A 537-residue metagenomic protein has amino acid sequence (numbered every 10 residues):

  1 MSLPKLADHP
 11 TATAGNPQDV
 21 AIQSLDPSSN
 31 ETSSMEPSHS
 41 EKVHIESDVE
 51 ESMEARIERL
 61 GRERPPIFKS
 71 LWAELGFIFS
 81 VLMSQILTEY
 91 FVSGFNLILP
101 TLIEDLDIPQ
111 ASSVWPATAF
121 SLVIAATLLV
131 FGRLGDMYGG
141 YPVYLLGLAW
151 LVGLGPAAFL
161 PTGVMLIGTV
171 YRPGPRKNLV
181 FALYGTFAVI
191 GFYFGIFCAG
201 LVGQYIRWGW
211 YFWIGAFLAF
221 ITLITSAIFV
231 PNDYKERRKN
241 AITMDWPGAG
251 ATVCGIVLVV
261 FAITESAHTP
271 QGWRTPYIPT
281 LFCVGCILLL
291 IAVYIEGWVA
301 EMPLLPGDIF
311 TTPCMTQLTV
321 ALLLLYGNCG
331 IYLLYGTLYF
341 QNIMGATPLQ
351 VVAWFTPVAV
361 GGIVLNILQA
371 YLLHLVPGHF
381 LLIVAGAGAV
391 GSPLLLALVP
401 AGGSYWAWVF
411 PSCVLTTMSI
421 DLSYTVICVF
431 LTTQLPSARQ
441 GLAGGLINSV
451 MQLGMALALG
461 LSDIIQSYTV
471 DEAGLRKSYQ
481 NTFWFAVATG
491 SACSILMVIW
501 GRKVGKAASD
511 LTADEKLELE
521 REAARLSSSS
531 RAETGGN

Functional and structural regions predicted by a protein language model:
S2-Y90, E104, S527-T534: Cytosolic juxtamembrane N-terminal segment immediately preceding the first transmembrane helix of multi-pass
F79-M83, Y90, F95-P100, D107 (+5 more regions): Transmembrane core module of solute transporters
L102-I103, L134-G135, C198-I206, I263 (+3 more regions): Interfacial helix-cap and linker-helix signal at transmembrane-aqueous boundaries of multi-pass secondary transporters
Q110-A111, G174-Y184, P348-L349, L435-I447: Loop-to-transmembrane helix entry/capping segments in MFS-fold secondary transporters and related SLC/MFSD carriers
T118-R133, L160-V164, T356-Q369: Central cavity-lining transmembrane alpha-helices of secondary-active solute carriers, predominantly the Major
L128-V130, L134-P247: Helix-loop-helix hairpins in multi-pass membrane proteins, especially solute transporters
I206-V320: Hydrophobic transmembrane-helix bundles of small-molecule transporters
Q434-D471: A late C-terminal transmembrane helix in Major Facilitator Superfamily
